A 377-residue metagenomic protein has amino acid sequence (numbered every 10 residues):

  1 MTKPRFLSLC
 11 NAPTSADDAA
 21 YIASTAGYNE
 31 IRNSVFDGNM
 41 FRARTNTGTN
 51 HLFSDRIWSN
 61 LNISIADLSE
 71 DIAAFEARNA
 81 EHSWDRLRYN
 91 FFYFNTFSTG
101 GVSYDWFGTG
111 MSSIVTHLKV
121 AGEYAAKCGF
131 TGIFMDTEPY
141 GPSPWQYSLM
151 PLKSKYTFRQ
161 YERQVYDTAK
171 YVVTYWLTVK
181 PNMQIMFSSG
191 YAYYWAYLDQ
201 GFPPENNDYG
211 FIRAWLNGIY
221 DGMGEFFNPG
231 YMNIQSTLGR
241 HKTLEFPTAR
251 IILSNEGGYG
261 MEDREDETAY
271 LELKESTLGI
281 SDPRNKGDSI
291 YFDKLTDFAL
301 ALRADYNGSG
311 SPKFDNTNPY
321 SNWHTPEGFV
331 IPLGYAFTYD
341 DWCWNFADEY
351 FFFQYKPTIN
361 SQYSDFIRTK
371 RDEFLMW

Functional and structural regions predicted by a protein language model:
M1-W377: Glycan-processing catalytic domains of CAZymes
